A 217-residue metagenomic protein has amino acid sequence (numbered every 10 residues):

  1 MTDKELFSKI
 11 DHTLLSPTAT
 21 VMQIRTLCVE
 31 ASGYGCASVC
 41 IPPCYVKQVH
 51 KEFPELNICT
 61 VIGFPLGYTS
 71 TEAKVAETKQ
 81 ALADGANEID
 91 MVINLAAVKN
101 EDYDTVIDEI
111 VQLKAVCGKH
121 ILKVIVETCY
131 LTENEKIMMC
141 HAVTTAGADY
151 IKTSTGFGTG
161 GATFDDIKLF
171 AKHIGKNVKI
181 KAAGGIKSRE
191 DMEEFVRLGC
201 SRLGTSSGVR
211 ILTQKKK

Functional and structural regions predicted by a protein language model:
M1-T78, L82-A83, I137-M138, A142-T145: Conserved N-terminal beta1-alpha1 strand-loop-helix module at the mouth
L6-L14, V39-I41, N57-I62, I89-M91 (+4 more regions): Hydrophobic faces of well-ordered beta-strands that scaffold small-molecule active sites in alpha/beta enzyme cores
D11, V49, A81, V124 (+3 more regions): Conserved, mostly hydrophobic/aromatic
Y34, D84, V116-C117, A146 (+2 more regions): Structural motif
P43-L66, E101-K123, T128, T145 (+1 more regions): Alpha-helix-loop-beta-strand connector modules within alpha/beta enzyme cores
T60, F64-P65, A83-V98, T145-T163 (+2 more regions): Glycine-rich phosphate-binding active-site loops on the catalytic face of alpha/beta enzymes
T69-Q80, L131-A142, D165-K172, K176 (+2 more regions): Catalytic cores of alpha/beta
V75-M91, V106-V116: Helix-adjacent hinge/juxtasegments
